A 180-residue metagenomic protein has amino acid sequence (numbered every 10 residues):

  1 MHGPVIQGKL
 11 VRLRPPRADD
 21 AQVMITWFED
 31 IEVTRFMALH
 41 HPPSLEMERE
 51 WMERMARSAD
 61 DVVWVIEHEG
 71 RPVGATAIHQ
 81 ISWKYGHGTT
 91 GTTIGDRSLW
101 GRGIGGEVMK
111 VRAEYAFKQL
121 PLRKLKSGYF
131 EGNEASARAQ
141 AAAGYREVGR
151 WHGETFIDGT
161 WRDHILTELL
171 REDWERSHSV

Functional and structural regions predicted by a protein language model:
M1-H2, W51-E53: Short, P/G- and charge-enriched loop/turn segments at secondary-structure junctions
M1-R12, P16-V23, V63, E67-V180: Acyl-donor (CoA/ACP) binding surface of acyl/acetyltransferases
M24-I25, V33, E48, T90: Hydrophobic pocket/interface hotspot
E32-M52: Conserved GNAT-fold acetyl-CoA-binding loop/helix
E32-V33, D60-D61, P121: Generic structural signal for secondary-structure transition and capping sites
R54-D60, Y145: Short loop/turn motifs at secondary-structure junctions and domain boundaries
